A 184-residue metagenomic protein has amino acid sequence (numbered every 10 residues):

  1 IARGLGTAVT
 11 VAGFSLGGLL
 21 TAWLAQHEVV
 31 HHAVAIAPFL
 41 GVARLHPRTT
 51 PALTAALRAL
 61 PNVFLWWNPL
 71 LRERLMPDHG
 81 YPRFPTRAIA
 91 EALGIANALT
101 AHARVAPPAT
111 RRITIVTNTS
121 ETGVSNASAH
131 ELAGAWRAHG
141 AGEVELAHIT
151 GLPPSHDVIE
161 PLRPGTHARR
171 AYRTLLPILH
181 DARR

Functional and structural regions predicted by a protein language model:
I1-T10: Conserved acidic catalytic loop of the alpha/beta-hydrolase fold
A12-T21: Gly/Ala-rich beta-loop-alpha elbow adjacent to hydrolase catalytic centers
S15, F39, T119-E121: Residue-level signal for short, function-critical loop segments
W23-H27: Active-site signature of alpha/beta-hydrolase-fold catalytic machinery across serine- and Asp/Cys-nucleophile hydrolases
V34-L45: Active-site nucleophile loop of the alpha/beta-hydrolase fold
A56-P85: A structural motif
G80-P153, H167-H180: Serine-hydrolase catalytic core
